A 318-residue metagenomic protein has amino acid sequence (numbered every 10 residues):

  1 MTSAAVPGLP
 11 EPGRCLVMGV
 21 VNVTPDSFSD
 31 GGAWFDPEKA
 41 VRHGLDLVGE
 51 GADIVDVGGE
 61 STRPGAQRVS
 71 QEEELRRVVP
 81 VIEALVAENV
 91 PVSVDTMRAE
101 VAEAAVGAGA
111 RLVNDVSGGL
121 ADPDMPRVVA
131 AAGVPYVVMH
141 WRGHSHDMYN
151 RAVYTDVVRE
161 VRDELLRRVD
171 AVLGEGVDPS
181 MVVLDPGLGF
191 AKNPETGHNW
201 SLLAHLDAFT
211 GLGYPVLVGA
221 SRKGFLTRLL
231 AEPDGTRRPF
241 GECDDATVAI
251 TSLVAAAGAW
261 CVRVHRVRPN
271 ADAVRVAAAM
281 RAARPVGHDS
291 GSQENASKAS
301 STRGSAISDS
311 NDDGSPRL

Functional and structural regions predicted by a protein language model:
S3, P12, S29-H43, T62-A87 (+6 more regions): Active-site-adjacent loop and "lid" segments of alpha/beta metabolic enzymes
R14-G19, D46-G58: N-terminal glycine-rich anion-binding loops that anchor highly charged ligand groups
V21, L47, G51, D95 (+4 more regions): Conserved, mostly hydrophobic/aromatic
T24, V55-G59, V138-H140, V183-L188 (+1 more regions): Short beta-strands and strand-loop turn motifs
P179-M181: Short acidic capping loops at alpha-helix termini that bridge into adjacent secondary structure
